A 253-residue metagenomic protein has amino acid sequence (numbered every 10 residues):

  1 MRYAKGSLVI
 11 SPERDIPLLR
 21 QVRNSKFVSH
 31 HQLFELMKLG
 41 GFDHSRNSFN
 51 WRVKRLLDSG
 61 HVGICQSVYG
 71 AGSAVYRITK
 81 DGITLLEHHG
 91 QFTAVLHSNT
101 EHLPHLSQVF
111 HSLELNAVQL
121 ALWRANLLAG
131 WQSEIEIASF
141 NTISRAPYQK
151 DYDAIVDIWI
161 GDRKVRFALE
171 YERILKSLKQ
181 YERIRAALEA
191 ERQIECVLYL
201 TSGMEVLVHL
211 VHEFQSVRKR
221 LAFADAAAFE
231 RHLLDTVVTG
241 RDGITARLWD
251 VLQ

Functional and structural regions predicted by a protein language model:
M1-H97, E101-H102: Nuclease-adjacent, charged terminal/linker segments that flank catalytic cores
Y3, I16-L19, L175-R183, A190-Q253: Non-catalytic C-terminal interaction segments of nucleic acid-processing enzymes
K26, G60, N126, R192-E195: Structural motif
M37, V53, L57, L86 (+3 more regions): Hydrophobic, Leu/Ile/Phe/Ala-enriched alpha-helical segments that form helix-helix packing faces
S48, F110-E114, Q180: Soluble or luminal CAZymes and related metallo-dependent hydrolases
C65-Q66, S107-F110, Q119-F167, R173-S177: Active-site metal-binding core of divalent-cation-utilizing nuclease and nuclease-like domains
N99-N116: A short, highly charged nucleic-acid-interacting micro-segment common to nuclease and nuclease-linked defense proteins
